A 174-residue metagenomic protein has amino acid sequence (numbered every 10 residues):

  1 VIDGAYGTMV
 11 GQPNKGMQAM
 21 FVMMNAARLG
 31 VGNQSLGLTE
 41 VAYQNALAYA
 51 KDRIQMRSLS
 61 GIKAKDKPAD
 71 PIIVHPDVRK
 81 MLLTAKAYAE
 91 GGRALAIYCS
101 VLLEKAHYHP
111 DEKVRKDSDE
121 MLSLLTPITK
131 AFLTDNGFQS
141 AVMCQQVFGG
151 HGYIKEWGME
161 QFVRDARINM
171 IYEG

Functional and structural regions predicted by a protein language model:
V1-E173: Internal glycine-rich alpha/beta core junctions
